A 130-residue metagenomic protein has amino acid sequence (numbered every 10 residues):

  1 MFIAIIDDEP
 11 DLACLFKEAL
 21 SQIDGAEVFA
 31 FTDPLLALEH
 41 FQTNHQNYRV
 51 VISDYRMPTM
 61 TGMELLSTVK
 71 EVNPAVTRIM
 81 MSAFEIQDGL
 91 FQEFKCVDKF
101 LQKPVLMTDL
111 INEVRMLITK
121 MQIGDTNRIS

Functional and structural regions predicted by a protein language model:
P10-F29: Two-component/phosphorelay signaling modules centered on CheY-like receiver
A30-V50: Acidic, metal-coordinating helix/loop segments flanking the phosphotransfer/catalytic sites of two-component signaling
D33, T61-E64: Acidic catalytic/metal-coordinating carboxylates
E39, M63-A75: Short amphipathic alpha-helix used as the core "switch/output" element in two-component signaling
D54: Active-site residues of response regulator receiver
M57: Receiver (REC) domain active-site loop signature in two-component systems and cognate sites in sensor histidine kinases
E64, F84-L101, T108: Alpha4 helix (beta4-alpha4-beta5 surface) of REC/receiver domains from two-component response regulators
